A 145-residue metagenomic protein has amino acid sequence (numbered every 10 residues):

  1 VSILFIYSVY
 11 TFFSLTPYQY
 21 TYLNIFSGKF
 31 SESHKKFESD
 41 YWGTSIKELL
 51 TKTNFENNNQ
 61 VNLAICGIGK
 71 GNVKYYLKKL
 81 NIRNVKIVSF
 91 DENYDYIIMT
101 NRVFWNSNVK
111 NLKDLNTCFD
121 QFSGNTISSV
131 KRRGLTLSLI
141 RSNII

Functional and structural regions predicted by a protein language model:
V1-I3: Membrane-interfacial entry segments at the cytosolic side of transmembrane helices
F5-K52, I68-K74: Membrane-proximal, lumen/periplasm-facing interface regions of secretory-pathway glyco- and lipid-modifying enzymes
L50, N54, L115-N116: Short amphipathic alpha-helical segments and helix-helix/interface helices
F55-I68: Short hydrophobic beta-strand segments
N59, Y75-K86: Soluble catalytic regions of membrane-associated enzymes that act on cell-envelope and secretory-pathway components
I65-K70, M99-V103: Structural motif
G71-Y75, W105-N108: Short catalytic/ligand-binding loop motif for oxyanion handling, primarily in non-cytosolic enzymes, centered on
I82-I87, E92-I145: Aromatic/acidic, Gly/Pro-rich catalytic loop(s) in extracytoplasmic/lumenal soluble domains of multi-pass membrane
